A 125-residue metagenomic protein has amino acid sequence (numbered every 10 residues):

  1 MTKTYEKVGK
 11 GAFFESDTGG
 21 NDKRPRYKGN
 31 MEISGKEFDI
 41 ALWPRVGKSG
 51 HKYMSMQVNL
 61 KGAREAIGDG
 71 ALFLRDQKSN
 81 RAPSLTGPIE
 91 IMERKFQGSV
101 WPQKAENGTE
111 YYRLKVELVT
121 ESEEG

Functional and structural regions predicted by a protein language model:
M1-G125: Single-stranded nucleic acid-binding surfaces, predominantly the OB-fold ssDNA-binding core
